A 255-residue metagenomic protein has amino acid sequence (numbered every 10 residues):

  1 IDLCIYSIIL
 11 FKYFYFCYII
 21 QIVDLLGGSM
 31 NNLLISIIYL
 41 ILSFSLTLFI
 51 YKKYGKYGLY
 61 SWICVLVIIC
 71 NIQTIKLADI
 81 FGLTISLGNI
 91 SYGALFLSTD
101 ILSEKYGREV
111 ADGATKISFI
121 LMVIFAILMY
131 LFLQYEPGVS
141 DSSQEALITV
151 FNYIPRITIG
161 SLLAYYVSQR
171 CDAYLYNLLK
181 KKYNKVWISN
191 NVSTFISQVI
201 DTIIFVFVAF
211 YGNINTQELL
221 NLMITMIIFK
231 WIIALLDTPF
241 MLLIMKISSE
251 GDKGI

Functional and structural regions predicted by a protein language model:
Y6, L10-S29: Short, Lys/Arg-enriched N-terminal segments with co-localized hydrophobic residues within the first ~10-30 amino acids
G28-N32, F44-T47, C171, K182-Y183 (+1 more regions): Alpha-helical transmembrane segments and their cytosolic interface
S29-L102, E109: Hydrophobic transmembrane alpha-helices
I63-Q73, S118-M129, I196-V199: Small-residue-rich segments of transmembrane alpha-helices in multi-pass membrane proteins, especially helix faces
A111-I117, W187-S189: Membrane-interface alpha-helices at helix entry/exit sites of multi-pass transporters
A114-K116, I120-S140, Y165: Transmembrane alpha-helix/helix-exit interface in multi-pass inner-membrane proteins
F132-I154: Membrane-interface interhelical connector segments
